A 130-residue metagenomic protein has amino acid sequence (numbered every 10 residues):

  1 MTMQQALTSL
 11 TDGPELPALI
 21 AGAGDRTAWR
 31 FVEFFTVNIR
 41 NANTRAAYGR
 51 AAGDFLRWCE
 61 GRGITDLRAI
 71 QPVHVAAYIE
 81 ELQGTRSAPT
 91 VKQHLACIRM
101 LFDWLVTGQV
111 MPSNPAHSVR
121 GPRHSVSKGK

Functional and structural regions predicted by a protein language model:
M1-A18, L101: N-terminal helical hairpins
P17-I20, G108: Short N-terminal helix-initiation segments at or just after the protein's N-terminus
L19-E33: Short alpha-helical hairpin
W29-A46, G53-G129: N-terminal core-binding DNA-recognition domain of tyrosine recombinases/integrases
